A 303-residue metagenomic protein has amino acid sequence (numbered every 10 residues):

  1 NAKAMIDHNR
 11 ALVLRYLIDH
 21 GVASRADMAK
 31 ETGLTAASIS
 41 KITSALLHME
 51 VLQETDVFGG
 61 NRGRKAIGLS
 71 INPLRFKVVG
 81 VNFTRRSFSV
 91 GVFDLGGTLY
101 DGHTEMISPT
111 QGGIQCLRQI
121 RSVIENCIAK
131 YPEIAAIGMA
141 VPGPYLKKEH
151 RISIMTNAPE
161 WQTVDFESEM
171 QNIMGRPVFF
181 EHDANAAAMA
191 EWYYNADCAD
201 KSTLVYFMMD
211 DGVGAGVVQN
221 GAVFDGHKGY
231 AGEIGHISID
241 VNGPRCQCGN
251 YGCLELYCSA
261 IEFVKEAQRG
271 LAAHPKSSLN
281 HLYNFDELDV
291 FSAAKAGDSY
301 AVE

Functional and structural regions predicted by a protein language model:
N1-K30: Extreme N-terminal segment that seeds HTH/winged-HTH DNA-binding domains in transcriptional regulators
G21-E54: N-terminal helix-turn-helix
S24, L254-E303: A mobile "lid/hinge" subdomain adjacent to the ATP/sugar-phosphate binding pocket shared across diverse ATP-dependent
A37, F180-A184, I239-P275: Glycine-rich phosphate-binding loop plus the immediately following alpha-helix
E54-D56, V178-H182, V217: General beta-strand structural signal in soluble alpha/beta enzymes
G63-G102, Y206-Q219: Gly/Thr-rich phosphate-binding beta-strand-loop-beta motif of the actin/hexokinase/Hsp70
L99-T203: Glycine-rich phosphate-binding loop and adjoining helix at the ATP-binding site of ATP-dependent phosphoryl-transfer
A196-Y257: Glycine-rich phosphate-binding loop of actin/hexokinase-like ATP-binding domains
